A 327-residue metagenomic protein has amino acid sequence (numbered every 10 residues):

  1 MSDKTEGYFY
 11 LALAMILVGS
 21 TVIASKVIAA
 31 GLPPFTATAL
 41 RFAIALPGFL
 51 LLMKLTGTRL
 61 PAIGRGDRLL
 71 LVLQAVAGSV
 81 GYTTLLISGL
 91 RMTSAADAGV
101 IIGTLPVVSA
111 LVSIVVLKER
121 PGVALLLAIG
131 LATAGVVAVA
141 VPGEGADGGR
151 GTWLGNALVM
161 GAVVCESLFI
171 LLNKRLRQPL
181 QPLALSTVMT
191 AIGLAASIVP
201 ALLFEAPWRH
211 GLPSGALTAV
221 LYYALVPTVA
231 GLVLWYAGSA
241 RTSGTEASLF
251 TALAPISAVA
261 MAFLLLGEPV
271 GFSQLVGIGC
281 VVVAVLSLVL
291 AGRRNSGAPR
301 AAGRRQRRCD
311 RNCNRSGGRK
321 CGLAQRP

Functional and structural regions predicted by a protein language model:
M1-I16, L46-Q74, I87, M92 (+6 more regions): Membrane-interface interhelical linkers
E6, G31-G81, V108-S109, V164-L172 (+3 more regions): Transmembrane alpha-helices of multi-pass small-molecule transport proteins
F9, L13, A39-I44, L69 (+11 more regions): Hydrophobic residues within alpha-helical transmembrane segments of multi-pass solute transporters/permease subunits
Y10, L17, V22-A24, I44 (+13 more regions): Hydrophobic residues within membrane-embedded alpha-helical segments of Major Facilitator Superfamily
A14, T38-L40, S79, T83 (+3 more regions): Helix-helix packing/entry segments at the starts of transmembrane helices
I28, A37, R41, G89 (+8 more regions): Hydrophobic/aromatic residues within transmembrane alpha-helices of multi-pass small-molecule transporters
P33-P47, S88-P106, T152-C165, P213-T228 (+1 more regions): Structural signature of hydrophobic alpha-helical transmembrane segments
F49, V112, P121-G143, S197 (+3 more regions): Hydrophobic transmembrane alpha-helices of multi-pass small-molecule transport proteins
